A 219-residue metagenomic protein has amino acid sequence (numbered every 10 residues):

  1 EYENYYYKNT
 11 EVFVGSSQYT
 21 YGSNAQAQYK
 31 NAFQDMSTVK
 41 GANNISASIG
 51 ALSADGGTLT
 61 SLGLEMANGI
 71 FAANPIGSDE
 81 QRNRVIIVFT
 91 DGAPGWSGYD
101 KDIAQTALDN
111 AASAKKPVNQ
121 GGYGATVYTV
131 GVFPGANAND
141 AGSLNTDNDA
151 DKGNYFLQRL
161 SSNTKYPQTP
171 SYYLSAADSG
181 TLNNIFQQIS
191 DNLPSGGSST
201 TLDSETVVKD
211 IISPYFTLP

Functional and structural regions predicted by a protein language model:
E1-K8, T129, I212-F216: Extended N-terminal export/anchoring regions of large proteins
E1-S37: Low-complexity, serine/threonine/proline-enriched polar segments
K8, Q18, A51-T58, L62 (+3 more regions): VWA/integrin I-like adhesion module and closely mimicked acidic/polar interface patches used
G15, S37, S48, K209-S213 (+1 more regions): A structural detector for beta-sheet-dominated domains
T20, S46-A51, D109, G124-T126 (+2 more regions): Ser/Thr- (and often Asn-) enriched beta-sheet segments in non-cytosolic proteins
N24-A27, N31, K40, D102 (+4 more regions): Alpha-helix boundary/N-cap detector
A27-N31, S48-A54: Polar, low-complexity tracts enriched in small residues
D178-P219: Acidic, polar loop-rich interaction surfaces within structured domains
